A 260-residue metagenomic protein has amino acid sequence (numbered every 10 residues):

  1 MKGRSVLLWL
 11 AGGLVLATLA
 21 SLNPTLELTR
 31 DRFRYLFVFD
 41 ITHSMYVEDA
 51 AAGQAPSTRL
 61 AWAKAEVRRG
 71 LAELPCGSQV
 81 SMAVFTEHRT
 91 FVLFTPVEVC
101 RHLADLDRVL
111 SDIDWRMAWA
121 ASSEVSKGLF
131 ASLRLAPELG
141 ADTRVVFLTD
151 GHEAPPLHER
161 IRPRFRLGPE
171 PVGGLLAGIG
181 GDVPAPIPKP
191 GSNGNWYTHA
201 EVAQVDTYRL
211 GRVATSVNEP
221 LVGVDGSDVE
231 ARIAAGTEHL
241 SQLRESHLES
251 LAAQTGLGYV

Functional and structural regions predicted by a protein language model:
M1-F37, T42-A52: Acidic, polar low-complexity linker/tail segments
R32-F33, H43-V80, E98-H102: …and closely analogous acidic/polar surface helices at protein-protein or active-site interfaces in A-domain-like
D40-T42, M82, S132-L135, A141-R160 (+2 more regions): DG-centered beta-turn motif at the end of beta-strands
D49-L60, V92-P96, I113-S122, A234-H239: Second-shell loop/turn segments in exported
K64-R68, L103, D107-L110, S126-L133 (+1 more regions): Extracytoplasmic/secreted envelope proteins and their assembly/folding machinery, especially bacterial periplasmic
Q79-D112, L135: Short beta-strand-loop
G151-S246: VWA/integrin I-like adhesion module and closely mimicked acidic/polar interface patches used
L240-V260: Extended, hydrophilic extramembrane loops/domains of integral membrane proteins
